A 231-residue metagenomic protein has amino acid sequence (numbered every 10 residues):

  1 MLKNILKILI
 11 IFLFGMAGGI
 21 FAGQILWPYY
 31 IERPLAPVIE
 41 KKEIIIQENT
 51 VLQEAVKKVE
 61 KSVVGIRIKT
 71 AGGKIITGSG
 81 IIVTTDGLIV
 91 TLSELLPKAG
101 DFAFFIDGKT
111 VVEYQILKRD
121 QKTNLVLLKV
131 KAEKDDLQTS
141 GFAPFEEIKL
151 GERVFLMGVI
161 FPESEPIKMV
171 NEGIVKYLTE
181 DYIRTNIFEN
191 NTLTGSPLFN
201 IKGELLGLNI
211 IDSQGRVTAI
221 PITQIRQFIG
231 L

Functional and structural regions predicted by a protein language model:
M1-G15: N-terminal Sec-pathway targeting helices
K3, K7, V59-S62, I66 (+2 more regions): Active-site region of chymotrypsin-like
G15-E43, E48-L52, V56, D135-T139 (+2 more regions): C-terminal cap/linker of serine protease catalytic domains
G23-L88, L92-E94, G100-D101, F105 (+1 more regions): N-terminal activation segment of mature serine protease catalytic domains
R67, I81-V83, Q115-K118, K176: Conserved positions in beta-strands of structured domains
I76, N124, T194: Beta-rich catalytic cores
G80, V112-Q115, G173, S196: Small-residue-enriched segments and motifs
T84-E165, Y182-I183, Q214: Conserved active-site neighborhood of the chymotrypsin/trypsin-like protease fold
